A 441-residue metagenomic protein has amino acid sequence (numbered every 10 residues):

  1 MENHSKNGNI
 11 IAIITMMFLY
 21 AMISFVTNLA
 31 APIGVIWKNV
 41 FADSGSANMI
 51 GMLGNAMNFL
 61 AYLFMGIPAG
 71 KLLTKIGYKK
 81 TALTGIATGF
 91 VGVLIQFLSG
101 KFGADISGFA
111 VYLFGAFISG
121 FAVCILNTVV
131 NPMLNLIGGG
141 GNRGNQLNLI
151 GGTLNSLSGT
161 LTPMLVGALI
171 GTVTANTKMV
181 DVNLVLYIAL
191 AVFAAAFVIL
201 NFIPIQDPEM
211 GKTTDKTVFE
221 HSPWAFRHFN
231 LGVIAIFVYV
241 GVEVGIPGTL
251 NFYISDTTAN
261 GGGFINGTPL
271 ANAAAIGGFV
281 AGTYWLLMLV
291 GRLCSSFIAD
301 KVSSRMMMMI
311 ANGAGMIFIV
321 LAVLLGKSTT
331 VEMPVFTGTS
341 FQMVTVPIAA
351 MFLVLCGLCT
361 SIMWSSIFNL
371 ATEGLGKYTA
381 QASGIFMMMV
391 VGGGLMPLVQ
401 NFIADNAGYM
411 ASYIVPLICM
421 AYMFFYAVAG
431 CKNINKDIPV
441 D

Functional and structural regions predicted by a protein language model:
I11-D43, V130-N131, I246-I254: Extracytoplasmic
A30-A31, T162, W224-G282: Extracytoplasmic gate region of multi-pass secondary transporters
M52-K71, G282-C294, G392-L395: Central cavity-lining transmembrane alpha-helices of secondary-active solute carriers, predominantly the Major
F64-F109: Conserved MFS/SLC helix-loop-helix module at the cytosolic interface between two early adjacent transmembrane helices
A87-D105, G313-Q342: C-terminal ends and interior cores of transmembrane alpha-helices in multi-pass membrane transporters/permeases
I125-G139, T360-G376: Intracellular juxtamembrane helix-capping segments at the cytosolic ends of symmetry-related transmembrane helices
G144-P204: Helix-loop-helix hairpin linking two adjacent transmembrane segments in secondary transporters
